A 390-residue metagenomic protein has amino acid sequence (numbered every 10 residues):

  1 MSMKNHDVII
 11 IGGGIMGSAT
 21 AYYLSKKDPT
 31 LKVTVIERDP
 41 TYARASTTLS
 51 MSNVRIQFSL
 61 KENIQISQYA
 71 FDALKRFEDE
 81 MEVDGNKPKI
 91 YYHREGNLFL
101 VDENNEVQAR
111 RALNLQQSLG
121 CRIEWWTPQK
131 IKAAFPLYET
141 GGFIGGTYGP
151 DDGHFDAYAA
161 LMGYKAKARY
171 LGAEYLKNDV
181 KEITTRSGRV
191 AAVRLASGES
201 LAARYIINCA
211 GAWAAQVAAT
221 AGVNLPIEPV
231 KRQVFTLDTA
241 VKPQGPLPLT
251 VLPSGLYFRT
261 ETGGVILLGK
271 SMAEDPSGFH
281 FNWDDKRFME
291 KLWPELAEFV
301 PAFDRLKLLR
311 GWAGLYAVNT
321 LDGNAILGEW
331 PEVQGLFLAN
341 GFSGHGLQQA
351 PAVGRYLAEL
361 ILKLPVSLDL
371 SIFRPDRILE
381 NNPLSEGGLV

Functional and structural regions predicted by a protein language model:
M3-M16, T34: Beta1/beta-strand and adjacent pyrophosphate-binding region of the FAD-binding site in flavoprotein oxidoreductases
K4-H6, L195-Y205: Core beta-strand elements of the Rossmann-like FAD/NAD(P) dinucleotide-binding domain in flavoenzyme oxidoreductases
Y22-K26, R38, S52-V54, R76 (+5 more regions): Active-site substrate-recognition segment that forms the wall of the catalytic cavity or substrate channel
S25-T47: Glycine-rich FAD pyrophosphate-binding loop
S52-A134, G255-Y257, E295-A297: Dinucleotide-binding Rossmann-like beta1-alpha1 core, especially the glycine-rich loop that anchors the ADP
R76, H93, L100-L171, L176-K177 (+2 more regions): Flavin (FAD/FMN) cofactor-binding and adjacent substrate-gating region of FAD-dependent oxidoreductase domains
A157, A297-V390: C-terminal catalytic lobe of FAD-dependent flavoproteins
